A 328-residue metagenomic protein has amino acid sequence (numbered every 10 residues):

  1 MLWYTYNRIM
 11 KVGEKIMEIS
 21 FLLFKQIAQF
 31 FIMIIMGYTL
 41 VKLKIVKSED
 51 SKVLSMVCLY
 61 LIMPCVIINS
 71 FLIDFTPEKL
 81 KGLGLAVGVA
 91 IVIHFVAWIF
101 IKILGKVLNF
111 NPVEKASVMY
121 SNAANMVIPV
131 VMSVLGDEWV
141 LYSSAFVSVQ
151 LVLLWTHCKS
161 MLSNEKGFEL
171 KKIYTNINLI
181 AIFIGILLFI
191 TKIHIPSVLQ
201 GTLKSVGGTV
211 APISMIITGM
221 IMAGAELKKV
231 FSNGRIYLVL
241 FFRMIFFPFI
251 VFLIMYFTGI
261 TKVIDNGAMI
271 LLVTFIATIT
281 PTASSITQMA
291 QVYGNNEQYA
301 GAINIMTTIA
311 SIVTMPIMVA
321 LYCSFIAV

Functional and structural regions predicted by a protein language model:
L2-V328: Alpha-helical transmembrane segments of multi-pass small-molecule/ion transporters
